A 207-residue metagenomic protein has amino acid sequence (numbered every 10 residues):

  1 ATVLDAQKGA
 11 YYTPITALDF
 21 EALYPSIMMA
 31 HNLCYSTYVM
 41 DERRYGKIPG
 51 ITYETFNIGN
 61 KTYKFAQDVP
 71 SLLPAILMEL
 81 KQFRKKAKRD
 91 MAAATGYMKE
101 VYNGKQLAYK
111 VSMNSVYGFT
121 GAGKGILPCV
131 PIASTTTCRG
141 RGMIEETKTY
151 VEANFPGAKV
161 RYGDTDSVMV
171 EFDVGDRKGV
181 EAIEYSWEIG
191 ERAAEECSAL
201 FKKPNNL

Functional and structural regions predicted by a protein language model:
A1-L207: Conserved acidic
